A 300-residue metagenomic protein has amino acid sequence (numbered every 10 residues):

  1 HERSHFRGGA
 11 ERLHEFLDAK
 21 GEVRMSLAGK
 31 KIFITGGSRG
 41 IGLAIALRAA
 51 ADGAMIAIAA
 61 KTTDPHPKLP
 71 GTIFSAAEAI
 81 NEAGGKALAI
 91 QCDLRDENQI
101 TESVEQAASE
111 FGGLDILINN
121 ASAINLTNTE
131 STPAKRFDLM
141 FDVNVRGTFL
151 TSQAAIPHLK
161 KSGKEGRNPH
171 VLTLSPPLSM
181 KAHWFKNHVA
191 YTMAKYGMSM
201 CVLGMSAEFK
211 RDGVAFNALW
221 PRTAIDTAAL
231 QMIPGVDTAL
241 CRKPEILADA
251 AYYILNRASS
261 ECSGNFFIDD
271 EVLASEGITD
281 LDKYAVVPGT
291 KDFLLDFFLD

Functional and structural regions predicted by a protein language model:
G9, F16-F111, N125, K135: Short-chain dehydrogenase/reductase
G37-S38, A121, V189: NAD(P)H cofactor-binding loop motif with strongest signal on the N-terminal glycine-rich segment
S122-N128, M180, T227: Helix N-cap/beta-alpha junction loops of NAD(P)-dependent oxidoreductase domains
N128-T129, P133-D138: Substrate-binding pocket helix/loop in short-chain dehydrogenase/reductase
S152-Q153, L203: A short, exposed helix-loop element centered on a Lys and neighboring polar residues
K160-R211, W220-I225: Catalytic loop of short-chain dehydrogenase/reductase
A218-L219, G235-D300: C-terminal helical subdomain
